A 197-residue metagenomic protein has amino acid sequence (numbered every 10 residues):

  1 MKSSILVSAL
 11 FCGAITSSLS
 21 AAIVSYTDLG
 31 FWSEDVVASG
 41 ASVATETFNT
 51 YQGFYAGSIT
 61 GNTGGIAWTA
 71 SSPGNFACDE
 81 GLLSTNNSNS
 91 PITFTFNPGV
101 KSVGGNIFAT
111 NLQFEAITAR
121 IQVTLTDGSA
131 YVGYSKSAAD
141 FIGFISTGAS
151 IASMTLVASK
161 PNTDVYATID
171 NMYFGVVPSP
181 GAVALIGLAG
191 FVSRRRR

Functional and structural regions predicted by a protein language model:
M1-V7: Bacterial N-terminal signal peptides that target proteins for export
S4, I107, R120, G181-V183: Alpha-helical hydrophobic packing sites
S8-T16: Bacterial N-terminal signal peptides
T16-A22: Sec/Tat signal peptide C-region and signal peptidase I cleavage site
A22-V176: Surface-exposed, well-ordered secondary-structure segments
A138-A139, R195-R197: Solvent-exposed loop/turn segments connecting transmembrane beta-strands in outer-membrane beta-barrel proteins
V177-R194: A short, hydrophobic C-terminal helix/tail in secreted or cell-surface proteins
